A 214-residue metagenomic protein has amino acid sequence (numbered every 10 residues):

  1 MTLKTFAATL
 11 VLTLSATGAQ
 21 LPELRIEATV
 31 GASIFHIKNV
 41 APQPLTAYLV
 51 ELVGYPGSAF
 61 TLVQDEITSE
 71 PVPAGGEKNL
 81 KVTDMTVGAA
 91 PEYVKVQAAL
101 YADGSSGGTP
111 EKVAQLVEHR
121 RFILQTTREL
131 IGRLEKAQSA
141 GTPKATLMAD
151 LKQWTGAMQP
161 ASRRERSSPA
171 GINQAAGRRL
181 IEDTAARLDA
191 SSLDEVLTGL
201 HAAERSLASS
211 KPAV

Functional and structural regions predicted by a protein language model:
L3-S15: Sec-dependent N-terminal signal peptides
A28-I34: Short, solvent-exposed loop/turn segments enriched in Ser/Thr/Gly
A32, Y55-A89, A102: Intrinsically disordered, low-complexity Pro/Gly/Ser/Thr-rich segments with frequent PxxP/GP/PP motifs and embedded
F35-P44: Asparagine-centered strand-capping/turn motif at beta-strand->loop junctions
P44-E51, T61-V63: Short, hydrophobic/aromatic beta-strand segments
K78-T127: Surface-exposed, polar helix/loop patches in the mature regions of secreted/periplasmic/lumenal proteins that form
G108-P160: Charged, amphipathic alpha-helical linkers/stalks
M148-V214: A eukaryote-biased signal for long
